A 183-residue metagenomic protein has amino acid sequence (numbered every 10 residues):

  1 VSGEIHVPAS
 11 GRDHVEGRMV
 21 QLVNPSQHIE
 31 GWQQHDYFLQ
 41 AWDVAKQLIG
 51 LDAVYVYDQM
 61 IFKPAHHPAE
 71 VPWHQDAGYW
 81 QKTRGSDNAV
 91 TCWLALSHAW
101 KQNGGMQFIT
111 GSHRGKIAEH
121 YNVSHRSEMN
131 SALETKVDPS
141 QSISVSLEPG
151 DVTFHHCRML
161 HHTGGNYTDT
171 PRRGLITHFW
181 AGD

Functional and structural regions predicted by a protein language model:
V1-W73, Y79-K82: Non-heme Fe(II)-dependent double-stranded beta-helix
L39-D43, V90, E148: A structural signal for well-ordered alpha-helical segments within the folded catalytic domains of diverse enzymes
L51, Q81-G85, L94-G105, G111-H113: Active-site region of the double-stranded beta-helix
L51-A53, Y57-D58, A69-V71, N88-L94 (+2 more regions): Generic beta-strand structural signal
D76-A89, S140-Q141, L147, T170-P171: A short beta-loop-beta micro-motif enriched in histidine and acidic residues
T91-L94, H155, T170-D183: A short hydrophobic beta-strand segment most commonly corresponding to one strand of the jelly-roll/cupin
C92, H161-T168: Short beta-strand His + acidic residue motifs that chelate non-heme Fe in jelly-roll/DSBH and cupin folds
A99-G164, W180: Double-stranded beta-helix
